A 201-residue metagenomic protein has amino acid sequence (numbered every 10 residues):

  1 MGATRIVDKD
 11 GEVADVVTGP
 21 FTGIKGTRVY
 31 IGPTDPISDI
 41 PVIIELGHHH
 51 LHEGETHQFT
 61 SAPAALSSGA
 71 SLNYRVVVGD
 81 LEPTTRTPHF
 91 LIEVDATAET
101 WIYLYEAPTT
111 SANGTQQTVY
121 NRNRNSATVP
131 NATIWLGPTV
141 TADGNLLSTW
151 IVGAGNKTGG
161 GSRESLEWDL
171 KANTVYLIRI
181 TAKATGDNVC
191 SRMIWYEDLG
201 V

Functional and structural regions predicted by a protein language model:
M1-R124, T133-T141, T149, K183-V189 (+1 more regions): Extended, low-complexity segments enriched in Ser/Thr/Gly and acidic residues that occur primarily in surface-exposed
I44-H50, N156-T174: Short cationic/low-complexity microdomains
S67-S68, D80, V152, N156 (+1 more regions): Alpha-helical context
T87-L91, E167-A184: Noncatalytic modules at the cell exterior or secretory-pathway interfaces, chiefly beta-strand-rich lectin/adhesion
R124-L166: Extended, solvent-exposed segments with strong compositional bias
